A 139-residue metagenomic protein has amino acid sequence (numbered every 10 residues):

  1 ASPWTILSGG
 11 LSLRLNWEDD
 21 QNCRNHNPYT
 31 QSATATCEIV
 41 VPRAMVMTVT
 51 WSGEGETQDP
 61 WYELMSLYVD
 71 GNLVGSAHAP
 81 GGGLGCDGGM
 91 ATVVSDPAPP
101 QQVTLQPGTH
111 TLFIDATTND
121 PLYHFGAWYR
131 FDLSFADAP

Functional and structural regions predicted by a protein language model:
A1-C23: Extracellular glycan-recognition surfaces and repeat-rich motifs
C23-V41, V93-Q101, W128: Short beta-strands within extracellular/lumenal beta-sheet-rich domains
A35-V46, Q101-P107, F135-D137: Extracellular and analogous surface-interaction loops
R43-T57: A short beta-strand element within beta-rich, extracytoplasmic domains of secreted/secretory-pathway proteins
P60-L73: Short, surface-exposed beta-strand/strand-loop-strand elements in extracellular ectodomains
V74-L105: Extracellular carbohydrate recognition and processing domains and analogous Trp-centered ligand-binding platforms
I114-Y123: Short beta-strand-plus-loop segments that form exposed binding edges in beta-rich domains
L122-L133: Edge beta-strands of jelly-roll/beta-sandwich modules across compartments, strongly enriched in secreted/luminal
